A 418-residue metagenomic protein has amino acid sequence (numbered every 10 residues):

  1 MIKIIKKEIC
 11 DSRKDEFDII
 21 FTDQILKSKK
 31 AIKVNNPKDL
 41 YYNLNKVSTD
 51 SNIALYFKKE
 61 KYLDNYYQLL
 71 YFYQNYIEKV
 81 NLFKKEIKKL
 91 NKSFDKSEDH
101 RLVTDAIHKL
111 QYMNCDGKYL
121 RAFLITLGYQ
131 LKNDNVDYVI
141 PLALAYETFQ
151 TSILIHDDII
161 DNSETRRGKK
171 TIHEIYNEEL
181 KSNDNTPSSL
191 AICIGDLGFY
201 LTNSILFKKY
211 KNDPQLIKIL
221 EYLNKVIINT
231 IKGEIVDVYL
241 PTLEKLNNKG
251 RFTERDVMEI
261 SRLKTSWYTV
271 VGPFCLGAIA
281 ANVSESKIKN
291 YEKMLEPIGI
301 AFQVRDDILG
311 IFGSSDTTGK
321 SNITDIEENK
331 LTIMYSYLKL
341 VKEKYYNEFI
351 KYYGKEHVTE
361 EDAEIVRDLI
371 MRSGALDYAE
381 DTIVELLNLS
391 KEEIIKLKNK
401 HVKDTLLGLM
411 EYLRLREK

Functional and structural regions predicted by a protein language model:
I2-E16, Q24, N35-K46: A short, well-structured beta->alpha microelement
I4-E8, F21, N36, S152 (+1 more regions): Short, solvent-exposed coil/turn linker segments
I5, T22-L26, Y56-K61: Short, flexible beta-strand-to-coil junctions
D15-D18, N52-I53: Conserved acidic residues
I25, K38, N45, N52-A54 (+2 more regions): Intrinsic disorder/low-complexity detector
K29-K30, D116: A short helix-to-beta-strand connector/capping loop
K30-L63: Ser/Thr/Gly-rich flexible loops in soluble cytosolic domains mediating phosphotransfer, phosphorylation
F57-K418: All-alpha prenyltransferase/terpene-synthase fold signal
